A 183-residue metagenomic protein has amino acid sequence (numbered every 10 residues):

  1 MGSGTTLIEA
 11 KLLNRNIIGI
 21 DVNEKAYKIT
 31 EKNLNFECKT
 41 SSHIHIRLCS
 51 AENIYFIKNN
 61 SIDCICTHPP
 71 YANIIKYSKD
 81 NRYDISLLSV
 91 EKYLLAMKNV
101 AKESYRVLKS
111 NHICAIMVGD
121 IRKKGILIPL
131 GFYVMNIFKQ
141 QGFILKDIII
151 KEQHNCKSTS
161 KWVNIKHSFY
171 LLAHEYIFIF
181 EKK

Functional and structural regions predicted by a protein language model:
M1-K183: Class I S-adenosyl-L-methionine-dependent methyltransferase catalytic core
